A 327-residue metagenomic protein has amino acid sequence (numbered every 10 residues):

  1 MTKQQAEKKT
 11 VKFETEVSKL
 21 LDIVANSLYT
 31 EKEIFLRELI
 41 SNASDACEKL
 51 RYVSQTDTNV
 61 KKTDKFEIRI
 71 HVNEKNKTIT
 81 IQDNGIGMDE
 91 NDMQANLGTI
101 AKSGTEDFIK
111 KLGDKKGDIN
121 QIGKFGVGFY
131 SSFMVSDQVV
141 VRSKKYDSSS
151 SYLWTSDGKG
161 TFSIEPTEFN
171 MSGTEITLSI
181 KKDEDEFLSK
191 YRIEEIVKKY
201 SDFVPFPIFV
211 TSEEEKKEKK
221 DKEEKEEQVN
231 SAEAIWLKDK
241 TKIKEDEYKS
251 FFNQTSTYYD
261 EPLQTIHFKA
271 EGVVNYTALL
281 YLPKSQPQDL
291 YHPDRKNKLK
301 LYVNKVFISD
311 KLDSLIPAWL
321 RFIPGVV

Functional and structural regions predicted by a protein language model:
M1-K182, E186-F187, E195: GHKL (Bergerat-fold) ATPase N-terminal catalytic module, capturing the glycine-rich phosphate-binding loop and acidic
Q121, V139-T161, K181-E184, Y191-V327: GHKL/Bergerat-fold ATPase module in large chromosome/replication-associated machines
